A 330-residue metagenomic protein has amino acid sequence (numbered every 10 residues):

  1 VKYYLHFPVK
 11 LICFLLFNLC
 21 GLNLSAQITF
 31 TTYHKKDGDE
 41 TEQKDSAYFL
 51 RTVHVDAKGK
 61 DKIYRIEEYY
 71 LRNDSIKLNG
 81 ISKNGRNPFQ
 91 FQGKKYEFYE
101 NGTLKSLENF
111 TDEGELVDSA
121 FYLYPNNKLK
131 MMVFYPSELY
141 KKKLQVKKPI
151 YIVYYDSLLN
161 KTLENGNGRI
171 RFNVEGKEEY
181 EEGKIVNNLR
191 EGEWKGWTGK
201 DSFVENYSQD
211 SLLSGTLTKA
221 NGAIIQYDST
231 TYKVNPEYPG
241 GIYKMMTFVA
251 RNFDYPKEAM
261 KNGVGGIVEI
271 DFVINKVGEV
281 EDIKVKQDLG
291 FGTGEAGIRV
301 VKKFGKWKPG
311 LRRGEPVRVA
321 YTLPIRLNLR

Functional and structural regions predicted by a protein language model:
V1-T32, V249: Bacterial Sec-dependent N-terminal signal peptides
A26-K261, G265-K284, D288-R299, K303-P316 (+1 more regions): Glycine/tyrosine- and acidic-biased, solvent-exposed loop/turn segments at the edges of beta-strands
